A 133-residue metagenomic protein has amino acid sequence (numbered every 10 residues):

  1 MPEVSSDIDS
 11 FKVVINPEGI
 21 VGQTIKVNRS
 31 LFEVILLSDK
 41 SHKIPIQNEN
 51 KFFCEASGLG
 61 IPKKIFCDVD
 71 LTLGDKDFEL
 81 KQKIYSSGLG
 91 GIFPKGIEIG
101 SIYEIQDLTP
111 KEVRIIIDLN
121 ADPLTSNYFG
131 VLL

Functional and structural regions predicted by a protein language model:
M1-L133: A secondary-structure micro-motif
